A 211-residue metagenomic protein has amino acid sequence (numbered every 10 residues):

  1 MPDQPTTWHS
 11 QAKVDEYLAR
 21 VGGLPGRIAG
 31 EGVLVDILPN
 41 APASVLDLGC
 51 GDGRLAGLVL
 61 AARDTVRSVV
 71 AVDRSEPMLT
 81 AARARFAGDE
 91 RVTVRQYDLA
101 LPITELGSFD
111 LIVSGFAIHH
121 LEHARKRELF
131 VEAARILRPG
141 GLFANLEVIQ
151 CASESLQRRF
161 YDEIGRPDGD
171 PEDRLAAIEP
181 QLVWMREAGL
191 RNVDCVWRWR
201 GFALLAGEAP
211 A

Functional and structural regions predicted by a protein language model:
M1-N40, R54: Conserved class I S-adenosyl-L-methionine
L46, D52-L101: Class I SAM-dependent methyltransferase SAM/SAH-binding core
A62, H119-L121: A short His-aromatic
T104-I112: A short acidic, Gly/Pro-enriched loop at the edge of an enzyme's catalytic core that lines a small-molecule cofactor
S114-I118, L146: Residues lining the SAM
R127-P139: A short glycine-rich, Lys/Arg-flanked "PGG" loop and its adjoining helix->strand segment in the class I
A144-A188, N192-C195: C-terminal alpha-helical "lid/dimerization" subdomain adjacent to the S-adenosyl-L-methionine
D194-A211: Core SAM-dependent methyltransferase catalytic element
